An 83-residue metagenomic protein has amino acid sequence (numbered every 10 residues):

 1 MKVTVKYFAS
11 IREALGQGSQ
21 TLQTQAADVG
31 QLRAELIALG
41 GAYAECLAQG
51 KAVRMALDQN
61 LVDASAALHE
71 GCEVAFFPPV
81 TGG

Functional and structural regions predicted by a protein language model:
M1-T81: Ubiquitin-like/PB1-type beta-grasp interaction modules and other compact soluble beta-rich domains
